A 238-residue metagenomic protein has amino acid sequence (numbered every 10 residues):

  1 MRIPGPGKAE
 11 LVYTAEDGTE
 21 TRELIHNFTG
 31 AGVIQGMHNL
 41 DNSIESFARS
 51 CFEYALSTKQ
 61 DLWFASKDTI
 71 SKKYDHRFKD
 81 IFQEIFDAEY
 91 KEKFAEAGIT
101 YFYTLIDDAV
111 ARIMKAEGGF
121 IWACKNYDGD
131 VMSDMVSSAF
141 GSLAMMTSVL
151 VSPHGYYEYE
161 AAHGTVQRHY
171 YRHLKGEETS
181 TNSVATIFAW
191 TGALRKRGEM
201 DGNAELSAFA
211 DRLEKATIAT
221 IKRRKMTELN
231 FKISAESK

Functional and structural regions predicted by a protein language model:
M1-E20, V33, Y127-V131: N-terminal glycine-rich phosphate/adenylate-binding segment common to multiple enzyme folds
R2-K8, F78-I85, A139-V149: A glycine- and small-aliphatic-rich helix-loop capping segment at beta-alpha/alpha-beta transitions that lines
V12-D17, E23-T104: Glycine-rich phosphate/diphosphate-binding loop of Rossmann-like nucleotide-binding domains
G36-S43, I70, Y74, E178-N182 (+4 more regions): Catalytic cores of large soluble enzymes that bind and process phosphate-bearing ligands
T58-S66, Y90-Y103, G198-A210, T220-K232: Flexible, glycine/charged-enriched surface loops at secondary-structure junctions
K72-Q83, M114-I121, Y127, S137 (+2 more regions): Short glycine/threonine-rich loop-to-helix capping motif typified by GTGT followed within a few residues by an Asp-Pro
T104-I113: Glycine-rich oxoanion-binding loops at beta->alpha junctions
I113-R212, A216-I221: Glycine-rich phosphate/nucleotide-binding loop
